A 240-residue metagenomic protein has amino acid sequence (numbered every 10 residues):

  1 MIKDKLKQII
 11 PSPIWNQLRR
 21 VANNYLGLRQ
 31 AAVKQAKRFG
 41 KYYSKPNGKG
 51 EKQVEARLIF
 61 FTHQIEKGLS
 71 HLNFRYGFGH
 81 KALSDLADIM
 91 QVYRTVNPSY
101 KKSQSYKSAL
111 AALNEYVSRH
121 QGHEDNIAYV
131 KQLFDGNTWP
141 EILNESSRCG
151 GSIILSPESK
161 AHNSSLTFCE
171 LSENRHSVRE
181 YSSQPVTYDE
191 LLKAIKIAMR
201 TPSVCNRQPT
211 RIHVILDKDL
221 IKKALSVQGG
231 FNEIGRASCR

Functional and structural regions predicted by a protein language model:
M1-R240: Acidic, surface-exposed loops and disordered segments
